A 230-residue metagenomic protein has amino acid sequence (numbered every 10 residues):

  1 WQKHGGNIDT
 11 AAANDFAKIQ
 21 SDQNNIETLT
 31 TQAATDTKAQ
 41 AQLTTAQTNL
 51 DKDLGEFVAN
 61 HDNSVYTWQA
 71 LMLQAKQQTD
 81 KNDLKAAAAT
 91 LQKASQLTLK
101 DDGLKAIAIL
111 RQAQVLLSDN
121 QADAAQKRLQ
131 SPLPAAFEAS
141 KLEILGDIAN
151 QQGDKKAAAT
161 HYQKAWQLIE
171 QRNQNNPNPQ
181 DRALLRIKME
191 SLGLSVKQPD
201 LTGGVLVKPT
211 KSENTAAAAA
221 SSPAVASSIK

Functional and structural regions predicted by a protein language model:
W1-T31, G55: Long, contiguous interaction/recruitment modules in multidomain scaffold/adaptor proteins
N7, F57-T67, Q96-K105, S131-S140 (+3 more regions): Short solvent-exposed coil/turn linkers within tandem alpha-helical repeat scaffolds
T31-A89: Extracytoplasmic/periplasmic/luminal assembly and interaction segments in envelope/secretory/respiratory proteins
V65-F137, L145: Alpha-helical adaptor scaffolds
K155-Q174, I187-E190: TPR/TPR-like (Sel1-like) alpha-helical repeat modules
N173-K230: Extracytoplasmic/luminal low-complexity segments enriched in Pro/Gly and acidic/polar residues that act as flexible
